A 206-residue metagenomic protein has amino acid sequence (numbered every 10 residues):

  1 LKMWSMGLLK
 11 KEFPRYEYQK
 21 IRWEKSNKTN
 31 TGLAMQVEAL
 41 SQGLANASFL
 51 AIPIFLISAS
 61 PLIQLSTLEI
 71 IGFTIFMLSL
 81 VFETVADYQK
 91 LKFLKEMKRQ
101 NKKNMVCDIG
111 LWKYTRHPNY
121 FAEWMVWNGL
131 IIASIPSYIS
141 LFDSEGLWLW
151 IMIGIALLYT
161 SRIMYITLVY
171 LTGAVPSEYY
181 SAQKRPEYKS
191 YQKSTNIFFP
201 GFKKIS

Functional and structural regions predicted by a protein language model:
L1-S60: Intramembrane catalytic core of multi-pass membrane enzymes that act on lipidic substrates
G43-Q89, K98-S206: Hydrophobic transmembrane alpha-helices
K92-L94: Membrane-interface helix/loop boundary segments of multi-pass membrane proteins
